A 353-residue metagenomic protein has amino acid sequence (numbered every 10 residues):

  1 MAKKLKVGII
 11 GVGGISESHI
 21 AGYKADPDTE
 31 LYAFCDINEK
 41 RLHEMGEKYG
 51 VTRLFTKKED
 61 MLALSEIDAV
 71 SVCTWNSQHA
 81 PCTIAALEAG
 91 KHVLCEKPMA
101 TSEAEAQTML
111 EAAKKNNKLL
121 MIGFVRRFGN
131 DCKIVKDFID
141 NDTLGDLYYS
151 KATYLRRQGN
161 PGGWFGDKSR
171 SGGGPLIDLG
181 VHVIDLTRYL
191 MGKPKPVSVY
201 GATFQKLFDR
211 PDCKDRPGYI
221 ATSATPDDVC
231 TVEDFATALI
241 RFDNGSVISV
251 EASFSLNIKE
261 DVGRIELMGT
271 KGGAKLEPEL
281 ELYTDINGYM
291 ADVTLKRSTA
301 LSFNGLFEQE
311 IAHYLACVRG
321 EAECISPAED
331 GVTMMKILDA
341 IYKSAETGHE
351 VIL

Functional and structural regions predicted by a protein language model:
M1-K4, I9, T29, A69-V72 (+4 more regions): C-terminal helix-rich "cap/oligomerization" subdomain common to oxidoreductases
M1-Y49: N-terminal Rossmann-like dinucleotide-binding module
G11, R126-V229, G348: Predominantly a Rossmann-like dinucleotide-binding segment in NAD(P)-dependent oxidoreductases
A33, R53, A69, Y149: Short, Asp-centered acidic motifs that coordinate Mg2+ and/or phosphate in catalytic or ligand-binding sites
V51-K58: Conserved SAM-binding strand-loop segment of SAM-dependent methyltransferases
L64, A69, W75-N76, A80-R127 (+1 more regions): Beta-strand-loop-alpha-helix segment that lines the small-molecule cofactor/substrate pocket of alpha/beta enzymes
C95, L120-I122, K151, V250 (+1 more regions): Hydrophobic residues in well-ordered beta-strands that form the structural core
D185-E281, Q309-A316, G320-A322: Contiguous beta-strand/loop segments that form the cofactor/metal-binding neighborhood of enzyme cores
